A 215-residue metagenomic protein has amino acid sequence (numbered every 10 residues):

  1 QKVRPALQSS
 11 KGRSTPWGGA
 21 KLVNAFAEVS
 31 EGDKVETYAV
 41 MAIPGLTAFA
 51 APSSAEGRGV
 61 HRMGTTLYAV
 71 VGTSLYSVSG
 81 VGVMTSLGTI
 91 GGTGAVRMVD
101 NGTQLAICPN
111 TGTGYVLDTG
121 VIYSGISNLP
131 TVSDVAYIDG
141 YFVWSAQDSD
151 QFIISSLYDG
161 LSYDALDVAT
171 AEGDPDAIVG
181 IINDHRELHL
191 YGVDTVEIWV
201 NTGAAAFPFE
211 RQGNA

Functional and structural regions predicted by a protein language model:
Q1-V83, V132-W199, G203-A204: N-terminal beta-propeller domains
K2, K34, E56, M84 (+4 more regions): Surface-exposed charge patches in extracellular/virion surface proteins
F49-S53, L87-G91, S124-L129, T170-G173 (+1 more regions): Surface loop/turn motifs at the tips and blade-to-blade linkers of beta-strand repeat domains
G80-G112, D118-G125: Acidic, glycine/polar-enriched metal-coordinating patches/loops that mediate binding to polyanionic ligands
D118-G140: Asp-box/WD-like beta-propeller blade repeats and closely related beta-sheet repeat scaffolds
W199-A215: Blade-edge beta-strand/turn elements of extracellular beta-propeller and related beta-sheet repeat scaffolds
